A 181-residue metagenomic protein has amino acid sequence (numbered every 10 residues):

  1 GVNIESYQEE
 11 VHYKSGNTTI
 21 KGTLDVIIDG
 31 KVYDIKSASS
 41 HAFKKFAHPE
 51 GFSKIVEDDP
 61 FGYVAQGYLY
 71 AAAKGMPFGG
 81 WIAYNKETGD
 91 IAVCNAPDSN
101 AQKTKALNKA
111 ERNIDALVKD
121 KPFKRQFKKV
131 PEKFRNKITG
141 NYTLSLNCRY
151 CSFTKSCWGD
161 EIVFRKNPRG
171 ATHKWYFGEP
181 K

Functional and structural regions predicted by a protein language model:
G1, G67-Y70: Buried hydrophobic packing segments
G1-V32, S37-S53, E57, N147 (+1 more regions): Metal-dependent nuclease catalytic cores that hydrolyze phosphodiester bonds in DNA/RNA, characterized by
G22-L24, G30-K31, A65-Y68, P77-G80: Generic beta-strand structural signal
E57-D59, L69, A73-K181: Metal-dependent nuclease catalytic regions and adjoining charged, substrate-binding loops involved in nucleic-acid end
G62: Soluble or luminal CAZymes and related metallo-dependent hydrolases
